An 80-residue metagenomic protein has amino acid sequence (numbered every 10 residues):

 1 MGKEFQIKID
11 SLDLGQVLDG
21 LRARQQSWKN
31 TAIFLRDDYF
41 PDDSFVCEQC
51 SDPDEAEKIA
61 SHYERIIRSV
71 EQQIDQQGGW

Functional and structural regions predicted by a protein language model:
M1-W80: Positively charged, low-complexity terminal tracts and the immediately adjacent first secondary-structure elements
